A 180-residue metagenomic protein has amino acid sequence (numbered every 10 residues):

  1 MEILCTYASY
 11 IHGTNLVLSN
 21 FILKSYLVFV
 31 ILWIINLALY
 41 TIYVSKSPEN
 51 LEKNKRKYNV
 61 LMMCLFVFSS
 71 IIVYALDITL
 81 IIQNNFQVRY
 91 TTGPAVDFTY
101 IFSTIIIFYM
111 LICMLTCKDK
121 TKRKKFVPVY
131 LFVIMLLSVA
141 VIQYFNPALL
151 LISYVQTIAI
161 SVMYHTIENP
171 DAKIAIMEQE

Functional and structural regions predicted by a protein language model:
M1-L16, F21-I42, N59-I78, V129-Y144: Hydrophobic alpha-helical transmembrane segments of multi-pass membrane proteins
Y7, I11-N15, V44-E49, I78-F86 (+4 more regions): Membrane-interface elements of multi-pass transporters and channels
L16, I42-Y58, M114-K125: Membrane-interface helix-boundary motifs at transmembrane edges
V17-F21, N85-P94, M110-K122: Short juxtamembrane and helix-loop transition motifs at transmembrane-helix boundaries in membrane proteins
N20-L32, T91-T104, S153-I160: Alpha-helical transmembrane segments of polytopic membrane proteins
N36-Y40, Y100-K120: Alpha-helical transmembrane segments in multipass membrane proteins, preferentially the mid-helix core
L65-M110, L149: Extracellular-loop-to-transmembrane junctions of the mid-late helices
C113, C117-E178: Interfacial "cap-and-anchor" motif at the non-cytosolic start of specific transmembrane alpha-helices
